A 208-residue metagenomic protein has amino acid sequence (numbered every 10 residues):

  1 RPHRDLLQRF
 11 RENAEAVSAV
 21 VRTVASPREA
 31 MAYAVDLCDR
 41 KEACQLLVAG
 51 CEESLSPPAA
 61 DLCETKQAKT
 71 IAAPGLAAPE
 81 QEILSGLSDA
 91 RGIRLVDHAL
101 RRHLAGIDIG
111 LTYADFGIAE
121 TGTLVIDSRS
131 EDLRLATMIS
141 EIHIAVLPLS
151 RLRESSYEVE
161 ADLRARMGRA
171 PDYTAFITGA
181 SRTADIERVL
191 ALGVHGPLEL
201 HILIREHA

Functional and structural regions predicted by a protein language model:
R1-A208: The feature marks the mature, well-folded catalytic cores of soluble enzymes
